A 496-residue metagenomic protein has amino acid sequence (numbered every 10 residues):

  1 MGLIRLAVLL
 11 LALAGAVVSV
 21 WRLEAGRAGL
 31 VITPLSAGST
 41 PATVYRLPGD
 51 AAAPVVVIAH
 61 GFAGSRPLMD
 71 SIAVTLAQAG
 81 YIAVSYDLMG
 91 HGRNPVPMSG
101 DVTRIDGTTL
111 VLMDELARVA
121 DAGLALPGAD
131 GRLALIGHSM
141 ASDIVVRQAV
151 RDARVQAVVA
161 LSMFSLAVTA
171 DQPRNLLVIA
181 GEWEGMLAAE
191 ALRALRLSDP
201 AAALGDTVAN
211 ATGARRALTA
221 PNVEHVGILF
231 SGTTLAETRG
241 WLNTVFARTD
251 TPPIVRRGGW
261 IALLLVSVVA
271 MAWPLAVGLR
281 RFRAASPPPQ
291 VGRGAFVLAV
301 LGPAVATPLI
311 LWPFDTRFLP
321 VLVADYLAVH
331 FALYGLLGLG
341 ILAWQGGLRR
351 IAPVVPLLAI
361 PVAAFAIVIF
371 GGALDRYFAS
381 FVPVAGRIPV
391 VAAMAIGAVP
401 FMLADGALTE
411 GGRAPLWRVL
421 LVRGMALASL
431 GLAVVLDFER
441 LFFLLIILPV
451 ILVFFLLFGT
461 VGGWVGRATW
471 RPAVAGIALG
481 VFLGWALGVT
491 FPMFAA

Functional and structural regions predicted by a protein language model:
R5, P253-W260, V291-V297, G347-L357: Alpha-helical transmembrane segments and their helix-start/interface "positive-inside/aromatic belt" motifs in integral
R5-S19: Hydrophobic membrane-insertion alpha-helices, especially the h-region of bacterial N-terminal signal peptides
L9-L13, I261-A272, A299, P303 (+3 more regions): Hydrophobic alpha-helical membrane-embedded or membrane-associated segments
V17-I32, L487-A496: Hydrophobic alpha-helical transmembrane segments in integral membrane proteins
E24-A25, L279-R283, W464-P472: Membrane-interface capping segments at transmembrane-helix boundaries
A25-P253: Soluble extramembrane regions of membrane proteins in the secretory/endomembrane system
A247-A295: Cytosolic-side membrane-insertion boundary helix
A299-A496: Alpha-helical transmembrane segments of integral membrane proteins
